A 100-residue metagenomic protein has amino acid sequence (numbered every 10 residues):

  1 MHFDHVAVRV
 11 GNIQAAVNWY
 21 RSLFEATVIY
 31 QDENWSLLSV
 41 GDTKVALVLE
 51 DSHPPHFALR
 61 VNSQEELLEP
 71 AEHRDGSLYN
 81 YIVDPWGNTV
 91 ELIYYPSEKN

Functional and structural regions predicted by a protein language model:
M1, A7-V45: Core segments of cupin and vicinal oxygen chelate
M1-F3, L68-E69: A short, structure-level motif marking secondary-structure boundaries and short turns
M1-H2, E50-P54, R74: Short glycine-enriched loop/turn motifs at secondary-structure junctions
A15-N18, Q64-E69: Short, conserved charged micro-motifs
F24-Y30, L67-R74: Short secondary-structure junctions
T27-V61, T89-P96: Conserved short beta-strand elements that form part of the metal-binding/catalytic scaffold of enzyme active sites
L68-N100: Vicinal oxygen chelate
